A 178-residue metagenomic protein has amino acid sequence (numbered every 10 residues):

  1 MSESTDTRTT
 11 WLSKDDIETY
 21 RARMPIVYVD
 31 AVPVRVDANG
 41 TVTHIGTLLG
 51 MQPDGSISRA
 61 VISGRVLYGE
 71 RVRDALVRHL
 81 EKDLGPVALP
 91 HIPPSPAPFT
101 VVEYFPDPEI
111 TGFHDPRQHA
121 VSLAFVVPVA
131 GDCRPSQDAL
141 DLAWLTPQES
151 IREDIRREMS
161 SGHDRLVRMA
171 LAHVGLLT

Functional and structural regions predicted by a protein language model:
M1-N39, H114-D115: Acidic, metal-coordinating catalytic segment for phosphate/diphosphate chemistry, firing primarily on the Nudix
D30-V32, H44, D141: Conserved beta-strand and immediately adjacent loop positions that scaffold enzyme active sites
A31, L76, F125-V127: A structural signal for short, well-ordered beta-strand segments
P33-R35, L49, V129: Residue-level signal for short segments within beta-strands and strand-turn junctions of well-structured beta-sheet
G40-L89: Conserved Nudix-box catalytic region and its N-terminal flanking loop in Nudix hydrolases and closely related
P53-R59, Q118, A124-T178: Nudix hydrolase/Nudix homology domain
G85-C133: Active-site segment of metal-dependent pyrophosphate-handling enzymes, primarily the Nudix hydrolase catalytic core
